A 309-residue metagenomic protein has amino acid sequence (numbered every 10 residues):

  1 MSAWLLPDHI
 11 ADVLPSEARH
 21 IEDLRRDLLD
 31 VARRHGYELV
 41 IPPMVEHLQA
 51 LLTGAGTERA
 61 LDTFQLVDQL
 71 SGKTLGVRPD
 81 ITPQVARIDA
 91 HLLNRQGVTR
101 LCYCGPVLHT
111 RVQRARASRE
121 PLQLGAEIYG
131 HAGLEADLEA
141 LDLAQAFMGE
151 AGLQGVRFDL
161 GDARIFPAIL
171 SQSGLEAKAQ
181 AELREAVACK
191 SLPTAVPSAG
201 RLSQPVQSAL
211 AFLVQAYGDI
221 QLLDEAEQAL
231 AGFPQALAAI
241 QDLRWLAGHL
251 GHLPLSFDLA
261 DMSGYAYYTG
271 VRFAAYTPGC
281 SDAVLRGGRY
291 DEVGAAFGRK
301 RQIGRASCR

Functional and structural regions predicted by a protein language model:
M1-P83, H91, L138: TRNA-binding/sensing appendages of the translation machinery
E17-H35, E46-H47, T82-R95, R100-Q154 (+1 more regions): Positively charged, Gly/Ser-enriched RNA/tRNA-binding surfaces
I41, Q65, G76, R157-D159 (+2 more regions): Structured core elements
P42-L61, G161-S171, M262-T269: Beta-rich nucleic-acid/ligand-interaction surfaces
D62-L70, G174-S198: Acidic, His- and aromatic-enriched active-site or binding-groove loops in soluble protein domains that engage sugars
V77, Q96-T99, S118-E120, Y129-A140 (+5 more regions): Short, well-structured alpha-helical patches and their helix-loop capping segments that border functional surfaces
L143-E150, R164-G174: Hydrophobic mid-domain F-helix/FG-region of cytochrome P450s
G155-F166, L183-A186, S256-M262: Short, surface-exposed recognition loops or helix-turn segments adjacent to catalytic cores
